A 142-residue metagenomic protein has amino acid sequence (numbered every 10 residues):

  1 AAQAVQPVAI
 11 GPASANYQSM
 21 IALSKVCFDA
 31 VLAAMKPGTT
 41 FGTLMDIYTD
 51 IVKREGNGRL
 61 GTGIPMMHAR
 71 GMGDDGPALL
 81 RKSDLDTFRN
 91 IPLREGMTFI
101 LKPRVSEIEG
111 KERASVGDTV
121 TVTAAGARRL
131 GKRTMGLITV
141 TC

Functional and structural regions predicted by a protein language model:
A1-C142: Active-site neighborhoods and metal-handling regions in enzymes and metal-associated proteins
